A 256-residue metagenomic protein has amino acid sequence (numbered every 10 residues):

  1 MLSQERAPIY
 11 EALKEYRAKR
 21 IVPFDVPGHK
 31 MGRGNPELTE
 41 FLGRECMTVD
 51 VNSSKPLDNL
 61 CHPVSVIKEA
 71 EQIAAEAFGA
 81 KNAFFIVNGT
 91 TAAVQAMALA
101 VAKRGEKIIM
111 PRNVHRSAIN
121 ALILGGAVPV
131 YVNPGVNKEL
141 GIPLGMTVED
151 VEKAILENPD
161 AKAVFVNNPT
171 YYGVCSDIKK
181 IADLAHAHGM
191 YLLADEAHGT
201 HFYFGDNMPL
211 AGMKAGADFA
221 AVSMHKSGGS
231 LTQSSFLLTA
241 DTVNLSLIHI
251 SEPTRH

Functional and structural regions predicted by a protein language model:
M1-S65: N-terminal "arm"/small-domain region of PLP-dependent enzymes with the aminotransferase-like
C46-A92: Conserved N-terminal alpha-helix of the aminotransferase class I/II PLP-enzyme fold
N82-K107, N120-A121: Conserved beta-loop-alpha segment that forms the PLP phosphate-binding cup at the N-terminus of a helix
E106-V166: PLP-dependent aminotransferase-like
L140-T200: Active-site phosphate-binding strand-loop segment of PLP-dependent enzymes
D206-H225: Conserved active-site segment immediately N-terminal to the catalytic lysine that forms the internal aldimine
K214, F236-D241: Short beta-strand-to-turn element immediately C-terminal to the catalytic PLP-Schiff-base lysine in fold type I
L245-H256: Residue-level detector of conserved catalytic or cofactor/ligand-binding positions in enzyme active sites
